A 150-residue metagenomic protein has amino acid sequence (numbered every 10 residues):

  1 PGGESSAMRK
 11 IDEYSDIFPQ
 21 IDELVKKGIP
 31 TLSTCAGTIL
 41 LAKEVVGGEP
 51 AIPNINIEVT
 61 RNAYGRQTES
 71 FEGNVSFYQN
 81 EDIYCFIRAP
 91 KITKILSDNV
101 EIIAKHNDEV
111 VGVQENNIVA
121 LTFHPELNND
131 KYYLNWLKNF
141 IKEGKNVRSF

Functional and structural regions predicted by a protein language model:
P1-S33, I39-V45: Flexible gly/pro-rich beta->alpha loop and the following alpha-helix that scaffold active-site loops
R9, P30-T31, I52, Y84 (+1 more regions): A residue-level structural signature of the nucleotidyltransferase/glycosyltransferase Rossmann-like core
D12-D16, V46-E49, V100-E101, N135-W136: Short, glycine/charged-enriched secondary-structure capping and boundary segments
K27-G28, I55, N116: Structured helix-beta-strand junction loops
T34-A36, I55, R88, F123: A secondary-structure boundary/capping signal
V46-E109: Pocket-forming structural segment of enzyme catalytic cores
K91-F150: C-terminal and late-domain segments of enzyme folds
